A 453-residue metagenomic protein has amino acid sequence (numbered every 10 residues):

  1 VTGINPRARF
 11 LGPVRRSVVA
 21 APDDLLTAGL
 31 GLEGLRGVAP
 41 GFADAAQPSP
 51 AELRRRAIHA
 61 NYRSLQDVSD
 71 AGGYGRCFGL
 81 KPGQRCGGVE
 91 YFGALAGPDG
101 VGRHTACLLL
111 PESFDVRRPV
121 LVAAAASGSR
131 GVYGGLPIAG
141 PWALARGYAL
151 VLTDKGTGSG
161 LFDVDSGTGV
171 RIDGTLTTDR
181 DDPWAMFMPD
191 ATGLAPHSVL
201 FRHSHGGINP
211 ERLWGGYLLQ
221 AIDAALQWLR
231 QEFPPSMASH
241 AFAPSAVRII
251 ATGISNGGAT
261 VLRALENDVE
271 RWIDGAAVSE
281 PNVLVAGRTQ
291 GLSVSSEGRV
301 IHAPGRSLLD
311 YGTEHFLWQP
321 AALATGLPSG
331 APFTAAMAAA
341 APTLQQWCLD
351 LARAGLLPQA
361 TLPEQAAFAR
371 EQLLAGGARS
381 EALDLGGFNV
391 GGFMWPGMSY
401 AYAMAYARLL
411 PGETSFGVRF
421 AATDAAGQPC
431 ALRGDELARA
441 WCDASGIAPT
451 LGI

Functional and structural regions predicted by a protein language model:
V1-I453: C-terminal His-loop and adjacent cap/lid subdomain of alpha/beta-hydrolase
